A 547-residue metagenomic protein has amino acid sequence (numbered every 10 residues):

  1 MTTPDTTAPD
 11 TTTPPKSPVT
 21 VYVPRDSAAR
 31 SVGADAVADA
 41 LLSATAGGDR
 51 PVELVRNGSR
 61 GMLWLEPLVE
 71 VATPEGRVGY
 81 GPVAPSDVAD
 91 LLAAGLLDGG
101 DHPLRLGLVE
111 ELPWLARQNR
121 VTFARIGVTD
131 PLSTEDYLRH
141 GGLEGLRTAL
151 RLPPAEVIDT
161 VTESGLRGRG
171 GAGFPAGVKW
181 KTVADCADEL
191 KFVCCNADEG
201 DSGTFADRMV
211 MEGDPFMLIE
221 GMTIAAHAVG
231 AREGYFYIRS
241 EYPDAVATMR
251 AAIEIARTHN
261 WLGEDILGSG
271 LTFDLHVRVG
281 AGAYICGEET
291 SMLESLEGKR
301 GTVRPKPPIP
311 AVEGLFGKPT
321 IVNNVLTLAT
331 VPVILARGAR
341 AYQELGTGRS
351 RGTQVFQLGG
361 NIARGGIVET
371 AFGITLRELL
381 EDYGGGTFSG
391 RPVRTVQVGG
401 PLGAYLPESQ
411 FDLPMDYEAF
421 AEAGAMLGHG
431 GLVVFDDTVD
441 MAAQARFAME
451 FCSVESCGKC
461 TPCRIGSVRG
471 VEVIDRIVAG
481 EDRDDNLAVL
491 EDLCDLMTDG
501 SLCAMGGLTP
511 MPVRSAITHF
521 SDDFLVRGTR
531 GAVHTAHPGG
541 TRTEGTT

Functional and structural regions predicted by a protein language model:
S17, D35-R56, T73-G99, E144-E163 (+7 more regions): Ferredoxin-type iron-sulfur electron-transfer modules in oxidoreductases and energy-metabolism complexes
A28-R30, W64, G142, V161-V183 (+4 more regions): Conserved phosphate/anionic-ligand binding catalytic regions in large, soluble enzymes, centered on
A44, G221-T223, A371-F388: Short amphipathic, charge-patterned alpha-helical segments
D101-E163, L326-G338: Flexible inter-domain linker/hinge segments
Q118, V246-F372, G384: Hydrophobic alpha-helical positions that pack around
T129-E144, V193-D207, P310-L315, Q357-I362: Gly-rich Lys/Arg/Thr-decorated short loops/hinges at beta-loop-alpha junctions or inter-strand turns that position
R147-A187, E344, R349, Q357 (+4 more regions): Accessory "access/gating" subregions that flank catalytic or transport cores
D214-A228: Histidine-anchored nucleotide/phosphate-binding helix
